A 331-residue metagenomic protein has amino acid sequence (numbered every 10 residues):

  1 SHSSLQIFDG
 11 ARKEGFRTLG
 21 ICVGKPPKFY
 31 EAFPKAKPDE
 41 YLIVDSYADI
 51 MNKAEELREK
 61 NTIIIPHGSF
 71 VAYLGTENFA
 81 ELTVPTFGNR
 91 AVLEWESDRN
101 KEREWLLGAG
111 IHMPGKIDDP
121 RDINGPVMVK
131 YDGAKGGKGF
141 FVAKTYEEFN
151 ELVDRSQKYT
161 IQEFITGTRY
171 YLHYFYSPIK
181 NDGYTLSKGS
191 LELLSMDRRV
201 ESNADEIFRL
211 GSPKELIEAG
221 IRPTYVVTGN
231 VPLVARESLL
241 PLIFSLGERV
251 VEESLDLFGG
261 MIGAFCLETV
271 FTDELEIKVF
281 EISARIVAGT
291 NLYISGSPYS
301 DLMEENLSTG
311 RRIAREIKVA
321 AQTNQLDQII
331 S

Functional and structural regions predicted by a protein language model:
I7-F16: A short, Lys/Arg-enriched amphipathic alpha-helix followed by its capping loop at the start of a domain
F16-K25: Short internal beta-strands
G24-V127, K135, T145: Conserved N-proximal alpha/beta basic substrate-recognition cap immediately N-terminal to, or forming the N-lobe
V92-D197, R236-S245: Active-site nucleotide/adenylate-binding loops and adjacent lid/helix of ATP-dependent enzymes
V127-K130, Y174, L275-I286: A short beta-strand motif that forms the metal-chelation/ATP-contact edge of phosphoryl-transfer active sites
Y174-E253, S283-A314, K318: ATP-dependent carboxylate/phosphate-activation module, predominantly the ATP-grasp catalytic core and closely related
F258-E274: A short glycine-rich, hydrophobically flanked beta-strand micro-motif that places a catalytic Asp/Glu for divalent metal
C266, T272, L302-S331: Peripheral (often C-terminal) accessory segments that flank ATP-dependent C-N-forming ligase machineries
